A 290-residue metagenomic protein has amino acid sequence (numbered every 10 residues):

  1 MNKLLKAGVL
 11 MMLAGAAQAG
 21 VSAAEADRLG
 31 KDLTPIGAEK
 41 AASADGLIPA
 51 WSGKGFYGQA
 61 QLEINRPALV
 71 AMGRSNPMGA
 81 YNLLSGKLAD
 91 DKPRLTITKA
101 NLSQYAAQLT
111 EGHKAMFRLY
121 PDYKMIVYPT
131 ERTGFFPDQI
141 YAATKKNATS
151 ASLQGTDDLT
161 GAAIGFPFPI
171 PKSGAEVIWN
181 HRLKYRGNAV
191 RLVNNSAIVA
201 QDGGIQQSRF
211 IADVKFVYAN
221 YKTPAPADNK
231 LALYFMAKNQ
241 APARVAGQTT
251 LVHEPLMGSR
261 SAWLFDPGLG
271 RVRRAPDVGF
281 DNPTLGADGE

Functional and structural regions predicted by a protein language model:
M1-A19: Gram-negative bacterial Sec-dependent N-terminal signal peptides
A16, S208-I211, A287-E290: Short, intrinsically disordered, charge-balanced linker/junction segments flanking boundaries in proteins
A19-D27: Cleaved targeting-peptide boundary
A26-R260: Solvent-exposed N-terminal domain segments of exported/luminal and surface proteins
E254-L256, P267-G268, R273-E290: Short, His- and charge-rich active-site/binding loops that engage polyanionic ligands
A262-F265: Hydrophobic beta-strand positions
